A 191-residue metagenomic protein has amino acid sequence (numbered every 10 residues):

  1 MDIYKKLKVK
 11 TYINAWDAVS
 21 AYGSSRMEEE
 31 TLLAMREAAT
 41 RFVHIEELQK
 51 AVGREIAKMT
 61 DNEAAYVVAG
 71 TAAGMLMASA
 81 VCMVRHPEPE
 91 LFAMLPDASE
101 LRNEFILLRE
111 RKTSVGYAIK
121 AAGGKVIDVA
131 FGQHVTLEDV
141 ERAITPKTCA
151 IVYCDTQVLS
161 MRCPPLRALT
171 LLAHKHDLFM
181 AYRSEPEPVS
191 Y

Functional and structural regions predicted by a protein language model:
M1-Y22, R26, G53-V67, A72-Y191: Conserved PLP-enzyme active-site core in the AAT-like
N14-A51: A glycine-/small-polar-enriched, mobile loop at the entrance of the PLP active site in fold-type I
